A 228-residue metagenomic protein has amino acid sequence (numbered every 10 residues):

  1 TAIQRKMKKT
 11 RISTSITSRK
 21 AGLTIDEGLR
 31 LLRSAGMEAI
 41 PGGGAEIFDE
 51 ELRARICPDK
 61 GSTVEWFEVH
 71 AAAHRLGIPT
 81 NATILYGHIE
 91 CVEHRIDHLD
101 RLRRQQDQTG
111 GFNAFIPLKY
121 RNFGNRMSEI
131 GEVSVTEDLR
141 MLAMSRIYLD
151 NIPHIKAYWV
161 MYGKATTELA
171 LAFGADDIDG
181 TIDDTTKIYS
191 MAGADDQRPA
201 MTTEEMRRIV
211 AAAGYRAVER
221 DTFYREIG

Functional and structural regions predicted by a protein language model:
T1-I78, L85-Q108, R126-T136, A192-G193: Conserved non-cysteine loop/helix-boundary elements of the Radical SAM core domain that shape
K8, G42-G43, T83-L85, L118 (+2 more regions): Generic beta-strand/beta-sheet core signal
D100, Q106-G228: Auxiliary Fe-S-binding modules of radical SAM enzymes
